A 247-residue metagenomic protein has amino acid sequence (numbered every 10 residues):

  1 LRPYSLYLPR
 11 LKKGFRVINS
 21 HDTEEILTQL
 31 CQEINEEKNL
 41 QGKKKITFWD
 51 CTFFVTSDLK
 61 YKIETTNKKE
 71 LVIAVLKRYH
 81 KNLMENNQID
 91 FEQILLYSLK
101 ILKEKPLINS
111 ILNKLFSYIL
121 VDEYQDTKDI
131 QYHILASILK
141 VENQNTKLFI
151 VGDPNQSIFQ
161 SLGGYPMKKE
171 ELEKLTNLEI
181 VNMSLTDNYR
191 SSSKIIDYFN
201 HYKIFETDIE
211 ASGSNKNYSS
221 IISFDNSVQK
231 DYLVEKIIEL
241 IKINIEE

Functional and structural regions predicted by a protein language model:
L1, N188-K194, N226-D231: A short acidic, often aromatic-flanked loop/helix-cap motif at beta-alpha or helix-coil junctions that lines enzyme
L1-F48: Conserved P-loop NTPase-based nucleic-acid remodeling module centered on helicase motor cores
P3-Y7, L30-E37, C51, V55 (+2 more regions): Phosphate/oxyanion-binding loops and surfaces in catalytic or ligand/nucleic-acid-binding neighborhoods
T28-L120, D129-I134, Q160-S161, M167-K168: Accessory N-terminal region flanking or inserted into the helicase ATPase core in nucleic-acid motor proteins
E123: Catalytic glutamate of the conserved HExxH
D129-N217: Conserved RecA-like helicase ATPase core segment that couples NTP binding/hydrolysis to strand translocation
D208-Y232: Glycine-rich phosphate-binding "P-loop"
Q229-E247: Conserved helicase/translocase motor-coupling segment
